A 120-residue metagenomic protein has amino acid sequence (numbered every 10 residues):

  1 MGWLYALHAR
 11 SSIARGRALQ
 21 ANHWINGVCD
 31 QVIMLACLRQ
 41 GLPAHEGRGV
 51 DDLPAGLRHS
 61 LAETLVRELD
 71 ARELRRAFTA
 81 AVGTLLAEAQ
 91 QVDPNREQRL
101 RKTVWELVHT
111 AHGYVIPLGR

Functional and structural regions predicted by a protein language model:
M1-R120: Conserved nucleotidyltransferase catalytic core and NTase-mimicking acidic/glycine-rich helix/loop elements in nucleic
